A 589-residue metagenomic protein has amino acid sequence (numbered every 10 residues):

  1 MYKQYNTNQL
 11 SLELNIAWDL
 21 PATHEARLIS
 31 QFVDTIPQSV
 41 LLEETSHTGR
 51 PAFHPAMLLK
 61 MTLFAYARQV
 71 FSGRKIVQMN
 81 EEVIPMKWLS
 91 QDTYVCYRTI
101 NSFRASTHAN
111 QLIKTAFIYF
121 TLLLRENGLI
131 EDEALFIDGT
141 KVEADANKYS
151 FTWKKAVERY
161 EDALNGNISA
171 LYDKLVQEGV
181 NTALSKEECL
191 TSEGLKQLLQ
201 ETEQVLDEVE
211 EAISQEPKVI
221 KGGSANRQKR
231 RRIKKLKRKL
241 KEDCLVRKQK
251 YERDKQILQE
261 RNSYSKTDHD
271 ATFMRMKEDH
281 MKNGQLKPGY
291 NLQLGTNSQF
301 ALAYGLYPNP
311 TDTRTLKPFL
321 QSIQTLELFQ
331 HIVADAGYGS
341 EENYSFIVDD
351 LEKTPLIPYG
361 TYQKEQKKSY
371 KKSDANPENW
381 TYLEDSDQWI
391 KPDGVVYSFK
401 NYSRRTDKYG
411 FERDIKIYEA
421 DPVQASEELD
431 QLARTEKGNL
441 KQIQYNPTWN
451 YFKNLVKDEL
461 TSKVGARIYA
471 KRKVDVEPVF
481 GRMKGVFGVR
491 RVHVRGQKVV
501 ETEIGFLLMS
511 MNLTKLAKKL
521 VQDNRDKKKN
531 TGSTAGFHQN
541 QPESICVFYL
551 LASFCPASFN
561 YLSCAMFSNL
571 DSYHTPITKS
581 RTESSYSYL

Functional and structural regions predicted by a protein language model:
M1-R27: Hydrophobic alpha-helical membrane-insertion signals
Y2-Q4, Q69-E81, T93-H574, Y588: Anion-binding and metal-coordination hotspots
A22-L63: Basic, short loop/linker segments at the boundary and entry of helix-turn-helix/winged-helix-like folds
A56-A67, F71, I76: N-terminal catalytic cores of NTP/NDP-binding nucleotidyl/phosphoryl-transfer enzymes
V83-P85: Bromodomain acetyl-lysine reader domains
K87-Q91: Short arginine-rich
